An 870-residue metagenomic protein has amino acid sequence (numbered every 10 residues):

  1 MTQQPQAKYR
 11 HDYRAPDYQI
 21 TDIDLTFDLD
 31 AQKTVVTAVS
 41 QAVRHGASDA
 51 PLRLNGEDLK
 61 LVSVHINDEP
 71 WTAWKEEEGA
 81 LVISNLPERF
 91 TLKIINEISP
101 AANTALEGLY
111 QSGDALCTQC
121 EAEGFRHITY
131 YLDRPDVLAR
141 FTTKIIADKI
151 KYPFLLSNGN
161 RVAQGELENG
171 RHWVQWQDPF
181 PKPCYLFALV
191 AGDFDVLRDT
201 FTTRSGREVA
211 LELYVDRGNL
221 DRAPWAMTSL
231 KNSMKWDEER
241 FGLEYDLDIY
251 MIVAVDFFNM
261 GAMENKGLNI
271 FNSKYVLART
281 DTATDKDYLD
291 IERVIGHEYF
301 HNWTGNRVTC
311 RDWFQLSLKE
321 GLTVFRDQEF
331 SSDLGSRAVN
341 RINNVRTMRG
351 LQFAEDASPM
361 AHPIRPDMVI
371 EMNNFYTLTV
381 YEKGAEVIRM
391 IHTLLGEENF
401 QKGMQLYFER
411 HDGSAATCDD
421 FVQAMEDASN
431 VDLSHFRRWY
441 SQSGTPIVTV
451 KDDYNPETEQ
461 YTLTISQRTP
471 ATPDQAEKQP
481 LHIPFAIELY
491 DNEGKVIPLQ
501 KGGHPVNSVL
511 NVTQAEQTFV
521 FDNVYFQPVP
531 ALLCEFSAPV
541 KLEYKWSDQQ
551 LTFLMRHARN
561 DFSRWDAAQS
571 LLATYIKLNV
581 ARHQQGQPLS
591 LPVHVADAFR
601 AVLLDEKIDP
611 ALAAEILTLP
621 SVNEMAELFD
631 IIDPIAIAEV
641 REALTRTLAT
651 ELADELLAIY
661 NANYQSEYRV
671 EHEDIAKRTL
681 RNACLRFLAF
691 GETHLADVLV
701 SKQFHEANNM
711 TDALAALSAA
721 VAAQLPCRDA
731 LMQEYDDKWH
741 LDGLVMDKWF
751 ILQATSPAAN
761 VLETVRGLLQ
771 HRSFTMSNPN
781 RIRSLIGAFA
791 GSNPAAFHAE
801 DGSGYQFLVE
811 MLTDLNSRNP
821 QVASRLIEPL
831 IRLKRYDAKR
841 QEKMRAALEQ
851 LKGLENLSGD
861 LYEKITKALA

Functional and structural regions predicted by a protein language model:
M1-V35, Y110-Q119, R126, Y131 (+2 more regions): N-terminal, polar/Ser/Thr-rich
V36-A42, G56, L86-N103, F141-K149 (+3 more regions): Short, hydrophobic/aromatic-enriched beta-strand segments in well-ordered soluble domains
V39-L59, Y130-D133, A139-D148, D419 (+2 more regions): Surface-exposed beta-strand/loop patches in extracellular or lumenal glycoproteins
H45-S112, E168-G170, V174, V512-P528: A surface-exposed beta-strand-loop module
K60-N67, D432-H435, T445-L532, T645 (+2 more regions): Beta-strand-rich binding/interaction modules
L61, E69, W176, S205-T458 (+1 more regions): Hydrophobic alpha-helical and helix-loop surface patches within well-folded domains that function as non-catalytic
I95-R198, D561-R564: Extended, low-hydrophobicity, Ser/Thr/Pro/Gly-biased non-transmembrane segments
G350, T377, D522-A870: Long, ordered, helix-rich scaffold segments
